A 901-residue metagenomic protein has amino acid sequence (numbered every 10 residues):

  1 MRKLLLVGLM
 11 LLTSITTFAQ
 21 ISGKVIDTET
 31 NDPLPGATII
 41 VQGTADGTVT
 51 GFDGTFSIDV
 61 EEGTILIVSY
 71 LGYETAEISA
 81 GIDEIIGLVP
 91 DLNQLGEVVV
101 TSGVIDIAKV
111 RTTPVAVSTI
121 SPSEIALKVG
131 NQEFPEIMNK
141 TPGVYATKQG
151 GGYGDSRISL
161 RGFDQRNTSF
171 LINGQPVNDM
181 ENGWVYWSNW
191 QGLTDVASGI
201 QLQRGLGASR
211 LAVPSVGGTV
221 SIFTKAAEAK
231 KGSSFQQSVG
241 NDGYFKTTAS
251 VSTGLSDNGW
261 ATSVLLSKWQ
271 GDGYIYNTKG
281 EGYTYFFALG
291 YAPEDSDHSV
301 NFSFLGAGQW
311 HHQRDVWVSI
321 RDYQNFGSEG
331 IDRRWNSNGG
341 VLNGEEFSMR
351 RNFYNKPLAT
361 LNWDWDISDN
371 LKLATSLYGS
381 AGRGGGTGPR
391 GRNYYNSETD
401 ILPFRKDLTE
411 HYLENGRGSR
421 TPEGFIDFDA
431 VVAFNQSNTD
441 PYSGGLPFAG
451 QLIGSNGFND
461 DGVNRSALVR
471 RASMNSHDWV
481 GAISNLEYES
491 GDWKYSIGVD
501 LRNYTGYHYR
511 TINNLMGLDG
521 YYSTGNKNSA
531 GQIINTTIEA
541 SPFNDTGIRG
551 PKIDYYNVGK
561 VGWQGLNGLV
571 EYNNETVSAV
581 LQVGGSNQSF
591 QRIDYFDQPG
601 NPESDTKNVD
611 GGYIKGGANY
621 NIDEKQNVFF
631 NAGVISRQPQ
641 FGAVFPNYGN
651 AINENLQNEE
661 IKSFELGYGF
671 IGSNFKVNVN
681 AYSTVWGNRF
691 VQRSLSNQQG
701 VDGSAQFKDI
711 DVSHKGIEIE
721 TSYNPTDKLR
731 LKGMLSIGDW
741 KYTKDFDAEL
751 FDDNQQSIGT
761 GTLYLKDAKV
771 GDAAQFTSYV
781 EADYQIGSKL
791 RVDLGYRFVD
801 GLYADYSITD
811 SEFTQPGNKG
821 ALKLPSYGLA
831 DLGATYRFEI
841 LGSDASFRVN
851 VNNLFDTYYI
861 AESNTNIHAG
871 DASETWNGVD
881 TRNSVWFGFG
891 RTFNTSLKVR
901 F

Functional and structural regions predicted by a protein language model:
I26-T30, A37-Q42, I67-Y73, G81-A126 (+2 more regions): Short, acidic, small-residue-rich periplasmic hinge/interaction motif at the N-terminus of Gram-negative outer-membrane
S57, R157, P176-R204, F223-T224 (+1 more regions): Short acidic/polar hinge/loop motifs at secondary-structure boundaries that mediate gating or recognition
I86, Q191-S234: A beta-strand signature from Gram-negative outer-membrane beta-barrel systems, especially the internal plug domain
G232, V239-Q270, I275-R314, P357-I367: Transmembrane beta-barrel wall of Gram-negative outer-membrane proteins
G290, E294, S299-N362, G385-R471 (+2 more regions): Acidic/polar loop-and-plug regions of large Gram-negative outer-membrane beta-barrel proteins
V316-V318, N587-F596, T606, N619-F664 (+6 more regions): Surface-exposed extracellular loop regions of Gram-negative outer-membrane beta-barrel proteins, predominantly
N573, S683-V685, F707-T809, S896-R900: Gram-negative outer-membrane beta-barrel transporters
F798-S807, R837-F901: C-terminal beta-signal and adjacent terminal beta-strands/loops of Gram-negative outer-membrane beta-barrel proteins
